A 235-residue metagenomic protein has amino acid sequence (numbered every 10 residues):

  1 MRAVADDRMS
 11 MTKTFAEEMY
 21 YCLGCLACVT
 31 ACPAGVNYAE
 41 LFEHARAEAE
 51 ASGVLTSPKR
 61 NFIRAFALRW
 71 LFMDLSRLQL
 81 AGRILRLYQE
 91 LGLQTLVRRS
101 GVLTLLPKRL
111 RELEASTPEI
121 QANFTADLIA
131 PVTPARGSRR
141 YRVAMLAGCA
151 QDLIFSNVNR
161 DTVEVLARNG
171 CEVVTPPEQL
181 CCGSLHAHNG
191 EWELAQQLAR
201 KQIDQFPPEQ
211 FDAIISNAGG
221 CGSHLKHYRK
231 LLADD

Functional and structural regions predicted by a protein language model:
M1-R2, A16, Y21, C25-E48 (+1 more regions): Iron-sulfur cluster-binding cysteine motifs and their immediate structural context in ferredoxin-like electron-transfer
M1-T14, R139-R142, S156: Short, charged low-complexity linear segments at domain edges
M9-M19, A167-G170: Short, intrinsically disordered, charge-biased short linear motifs at domain edges
M11, T30-P33, K59: Short, surface-exposed helix-loop/turn micro-motifs enriched in polar/charged residues
Y38-D235: Iron-sulfur cluster-binding electron-transfer modules in prokaryotic oxidoreductases
